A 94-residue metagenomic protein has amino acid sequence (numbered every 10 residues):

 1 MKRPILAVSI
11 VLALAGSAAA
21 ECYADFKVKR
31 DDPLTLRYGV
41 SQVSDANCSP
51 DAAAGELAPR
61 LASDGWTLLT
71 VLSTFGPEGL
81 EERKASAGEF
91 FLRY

Functional and structural regions predicted by a protein language model:
K2-Y94: Terminus-proximal functional modules
